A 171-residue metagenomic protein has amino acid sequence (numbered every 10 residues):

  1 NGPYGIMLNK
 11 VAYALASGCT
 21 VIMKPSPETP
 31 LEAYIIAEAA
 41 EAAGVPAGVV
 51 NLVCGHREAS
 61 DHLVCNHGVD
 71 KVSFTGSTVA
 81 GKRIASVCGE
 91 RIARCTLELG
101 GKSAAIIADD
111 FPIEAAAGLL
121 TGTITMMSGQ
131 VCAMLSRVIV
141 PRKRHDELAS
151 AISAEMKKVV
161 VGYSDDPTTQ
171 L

Functional and structural regions predicted by a protein language model:
N1-A115: Rossmann-like NAD(P) dinucleotide-binding subdomain of oxidoreductase/dehydrogenase enzymes
S77-L171: ALDH superfamily catalytic-core signature
